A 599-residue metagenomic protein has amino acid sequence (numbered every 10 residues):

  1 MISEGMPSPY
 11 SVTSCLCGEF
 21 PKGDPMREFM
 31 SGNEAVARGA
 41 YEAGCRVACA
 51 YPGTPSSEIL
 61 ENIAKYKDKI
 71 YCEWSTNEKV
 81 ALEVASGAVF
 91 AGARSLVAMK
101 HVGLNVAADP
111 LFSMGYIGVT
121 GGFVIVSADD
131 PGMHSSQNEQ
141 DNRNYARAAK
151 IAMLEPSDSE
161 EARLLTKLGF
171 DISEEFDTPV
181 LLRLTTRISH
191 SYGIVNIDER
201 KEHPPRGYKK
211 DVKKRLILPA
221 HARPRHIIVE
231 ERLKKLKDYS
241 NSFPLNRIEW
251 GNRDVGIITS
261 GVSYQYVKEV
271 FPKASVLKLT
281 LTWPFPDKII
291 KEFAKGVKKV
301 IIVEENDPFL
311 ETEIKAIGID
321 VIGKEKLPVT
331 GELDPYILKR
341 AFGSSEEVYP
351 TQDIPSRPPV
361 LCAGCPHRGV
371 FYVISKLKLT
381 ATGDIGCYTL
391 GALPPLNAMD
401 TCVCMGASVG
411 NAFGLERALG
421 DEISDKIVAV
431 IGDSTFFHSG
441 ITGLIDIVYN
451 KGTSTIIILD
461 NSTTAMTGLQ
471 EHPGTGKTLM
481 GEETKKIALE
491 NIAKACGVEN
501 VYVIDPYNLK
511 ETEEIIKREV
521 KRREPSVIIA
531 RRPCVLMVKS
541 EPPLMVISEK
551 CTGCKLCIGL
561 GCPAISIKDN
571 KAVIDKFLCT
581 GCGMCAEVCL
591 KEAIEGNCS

Functional and structural regions predicted by a protein language model:
M1-K22: Short, low-complexity, charge-dense intrinsically disordered segments
G23-S159, R187, W250-G251, E311 (+1 more regions): Thiamine diphosphate
M26-N33, A43, P156-L361, P366-H367 (+7 more regions): Flexible, low-complexity linker and terminal segments
I59-N62, V84-S86, A107-L111, M133-Q140 (+16 more regions): Short acidic, glycine/serine/threonine-rich loops at helix termini
N62-D68, K268-L277, N491-G497: Short helix-loop-beta junction
D130-P179, T185, A220, P359 (+2 more regions): Conserved thiamine diphosphate
S135, A392-I529, K539: Thiamine diphosphate
